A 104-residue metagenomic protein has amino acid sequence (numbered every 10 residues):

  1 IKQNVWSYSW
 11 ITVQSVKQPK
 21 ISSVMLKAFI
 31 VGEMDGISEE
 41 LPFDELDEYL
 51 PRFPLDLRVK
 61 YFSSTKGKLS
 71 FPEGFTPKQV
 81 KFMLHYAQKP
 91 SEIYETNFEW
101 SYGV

Functional and structural regions predicted by a protein language model:
I1-V104: Membrane-proximal structural modules of membrane-associated proteins and complexes
